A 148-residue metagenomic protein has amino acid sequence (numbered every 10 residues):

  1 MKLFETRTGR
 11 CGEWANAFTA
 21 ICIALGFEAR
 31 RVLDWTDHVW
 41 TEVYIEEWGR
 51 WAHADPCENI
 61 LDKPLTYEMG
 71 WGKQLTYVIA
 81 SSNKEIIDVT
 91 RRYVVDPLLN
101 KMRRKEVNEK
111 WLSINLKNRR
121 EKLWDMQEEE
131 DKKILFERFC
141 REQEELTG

Functional and structural regions predicted by a protein language model:
M1-T6, R10-E13, L33, W48-G148: Alpha-helical and coiled-coil interaction segments, frequently adjacent to or embedded within charge-biased
L3-V32, T41: Cysteine-centered nucleophilic/redox motifs
L25-E28, D37-V39, R50, L75: Core residues of folded domains in eukaryotic genome-function proteins
Y44-E46: A generic structural motif
